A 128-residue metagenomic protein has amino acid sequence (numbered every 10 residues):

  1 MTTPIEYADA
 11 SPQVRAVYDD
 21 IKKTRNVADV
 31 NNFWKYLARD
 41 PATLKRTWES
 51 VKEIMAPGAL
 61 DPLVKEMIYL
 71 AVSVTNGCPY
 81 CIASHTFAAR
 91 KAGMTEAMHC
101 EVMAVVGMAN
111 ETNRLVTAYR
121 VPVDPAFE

Functional and structural regions predicted by a protein language model:
M1-E128: Hydrophobic alpha-helical segments
